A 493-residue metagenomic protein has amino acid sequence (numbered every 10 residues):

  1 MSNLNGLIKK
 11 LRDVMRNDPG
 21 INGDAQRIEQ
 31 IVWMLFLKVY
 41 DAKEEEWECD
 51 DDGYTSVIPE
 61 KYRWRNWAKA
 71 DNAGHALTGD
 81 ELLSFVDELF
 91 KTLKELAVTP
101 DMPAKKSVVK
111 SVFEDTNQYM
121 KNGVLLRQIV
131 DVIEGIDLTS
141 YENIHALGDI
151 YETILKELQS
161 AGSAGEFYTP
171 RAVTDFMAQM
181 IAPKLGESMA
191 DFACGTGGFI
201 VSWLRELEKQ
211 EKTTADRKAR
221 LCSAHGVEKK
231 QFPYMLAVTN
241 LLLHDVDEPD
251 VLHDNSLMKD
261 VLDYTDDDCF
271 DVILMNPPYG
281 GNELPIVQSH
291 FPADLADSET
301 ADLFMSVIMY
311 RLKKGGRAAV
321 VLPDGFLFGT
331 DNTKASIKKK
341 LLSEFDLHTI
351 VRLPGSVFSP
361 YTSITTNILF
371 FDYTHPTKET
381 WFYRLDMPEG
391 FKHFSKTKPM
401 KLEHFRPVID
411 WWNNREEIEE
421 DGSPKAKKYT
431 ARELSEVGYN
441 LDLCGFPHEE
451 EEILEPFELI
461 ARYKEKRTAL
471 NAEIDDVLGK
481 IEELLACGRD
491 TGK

Functional and structural regions predicted by a protein language model:
M1-M180, K184-L185, L252-V261, R352-S356 (+3 more regions): Non-catalytic, mostly N-terminal accessory regions of nucleic-acid modification and defense proteins
G23, R27, Q231-Y234, S298-F371: Conserved Class I SAM-dependent methyltransferase catalytic core
S163-M275, G280-N282, S298, D302 (+3 more regions): Conserved S-adenosyl-L-methionine
L221-H225, D254, V287-A293, L353-P354 (+1 more regions): Short beta-alpha connecting loops at secondary-structure transitions that line or flank enzyme active sites
Q231-F232, M258, P278-G281, D324-L327 (+3 more regions): Conserved nucleotide-binding/hydrolysis micro-motifs of P-loop NTPases
E283-I286, T330: Conserved ATPase-coupling elements of RecA-like P-loop NTPase cores
D346-L347, S359-D410: C-terminal, active-site-flanking charged/polar segments
